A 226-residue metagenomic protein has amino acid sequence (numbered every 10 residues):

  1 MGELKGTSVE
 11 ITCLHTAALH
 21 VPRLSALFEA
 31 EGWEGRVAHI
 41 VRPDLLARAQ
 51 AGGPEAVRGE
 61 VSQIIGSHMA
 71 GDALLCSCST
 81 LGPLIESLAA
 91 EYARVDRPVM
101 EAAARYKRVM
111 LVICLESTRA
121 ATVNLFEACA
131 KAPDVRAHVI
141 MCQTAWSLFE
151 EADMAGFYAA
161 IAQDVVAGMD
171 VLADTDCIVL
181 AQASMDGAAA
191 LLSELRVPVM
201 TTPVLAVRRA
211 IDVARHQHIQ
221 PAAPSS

Functional and structural regions predicted by a protein language model:
M1-S226: Non-catalytic structural scaffold of enzyme domains
